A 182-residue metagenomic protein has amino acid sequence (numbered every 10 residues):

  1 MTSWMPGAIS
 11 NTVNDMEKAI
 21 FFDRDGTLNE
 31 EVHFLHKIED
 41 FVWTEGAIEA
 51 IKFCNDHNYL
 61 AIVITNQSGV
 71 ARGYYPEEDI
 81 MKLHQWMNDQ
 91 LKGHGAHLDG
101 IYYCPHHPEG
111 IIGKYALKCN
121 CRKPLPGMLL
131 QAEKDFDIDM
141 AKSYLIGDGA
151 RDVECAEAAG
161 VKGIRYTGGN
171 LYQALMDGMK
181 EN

Functional and structural regions predicted by a protein language model:
W4-I62: Active-site neighborhood of HAD-like aspartate-dependent phosphohydrolases
M16-K18, E78-M81, Q85-D99, E109-L145 (+1 more regions): Asp-based, Mg2+/Mn2+-dependent phosphohydrolase catalytic module
D23-D25, N66, D148, D152: Acidic active-site catalytic centers that drive phospho-/nucleotidyl reactions and related ester hydrolyses
D25-G26, Y103-P105, G127-M128: Short, flexible segments with low predicted structural confidence
N29-E45, V70-D79, G93-H94, H106 (+1 more regions): Metal-dependent phosphoesterase signature
A47, I51-M87, A96-H107, A156: Substrate-recognition element of Asp-dependent hydrolases with the DxDx(T/V) motif
